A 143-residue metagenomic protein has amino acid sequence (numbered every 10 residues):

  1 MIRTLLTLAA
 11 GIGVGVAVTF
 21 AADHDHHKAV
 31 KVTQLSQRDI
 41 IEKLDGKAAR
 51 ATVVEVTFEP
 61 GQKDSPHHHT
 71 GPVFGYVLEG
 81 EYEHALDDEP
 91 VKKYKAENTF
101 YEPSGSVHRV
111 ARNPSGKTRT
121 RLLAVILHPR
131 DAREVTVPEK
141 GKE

Functional and structural regions predicted by a protein language model:
I2-T7, G11-T52, V91-K93, F100 (+1 more regions): A short, N-terminal "cap"/entry segment at the start of jelly-roll beta-barrel domains of the cupin/DSBH fold
D45-A48, H68, K93, P114-R119: Extracellular/periplasmic catalytic domains that process cell-envelope and extracellular macromolecules
A49, G61-Y76: A short beta-loop-beta micro-motif enriched in histidine and acidic residues
V53-E55, F74, T99-Y101, A124: Conserved hydrophobic/aromatic beta-strand scaffold that supports enzyme active sites
V56-Q62, T70, A85-L86, S106-A111: N-terminal post-signal-peptidase region of extra-cytosolic proteins
F58, D88-G105: Short acidic-glycine-tyrosine-enriched beta hairpin
T70-E89, N98: Glycine- and acidic-residue-biased ligand/ion/polar-headgroup-sensing regions
P90-V91, G105-A132: Ligand-binding loop in jelly-roll beta-barrel domains
